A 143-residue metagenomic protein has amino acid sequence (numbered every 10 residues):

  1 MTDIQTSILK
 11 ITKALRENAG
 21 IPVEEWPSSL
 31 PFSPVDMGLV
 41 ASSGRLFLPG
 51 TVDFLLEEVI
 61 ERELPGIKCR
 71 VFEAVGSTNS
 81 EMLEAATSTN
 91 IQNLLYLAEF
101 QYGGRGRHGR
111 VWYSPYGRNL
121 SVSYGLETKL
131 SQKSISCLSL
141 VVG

Functional and structural regions predicted by a protein language model:
T2-G143: N-terminal lobe of the biotin/lipoate ligase/transferase fold
